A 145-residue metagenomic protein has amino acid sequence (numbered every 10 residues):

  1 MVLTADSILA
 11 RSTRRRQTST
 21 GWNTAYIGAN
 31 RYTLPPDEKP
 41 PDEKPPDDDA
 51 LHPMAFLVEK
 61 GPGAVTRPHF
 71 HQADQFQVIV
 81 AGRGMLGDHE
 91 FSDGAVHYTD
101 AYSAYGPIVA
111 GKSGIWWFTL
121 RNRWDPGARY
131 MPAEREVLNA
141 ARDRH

Functional and structural regions predicted by a protein language model:
M1-A50, A128-H145: A short, N-terminal "cap"/entry segment at the start of jelly-roll beta-barrel domains of the cupin/DSBH fold
D48-D49, G63-F76, V109-S113: Short, low-complexity cationic-aromatic patches
A50-P62: Short, flexible domain-boundary/linker segments around small modular repeats
F56, V65-T66, G82-L86, V96: Short beta-strand segments in beta-sandwich/barrel cores
G61, H71-H89, D93: Glycine- and acidic-residue-biased ligand/ion/polar-headgroup-sensing regions
G61-G63, V80-A81, T99-Y105: Short acidic (Asp/Glu) patches
E90-D93, A101-M131: Ligand-binding loop in jelly-roll beta-barrel domains
V96-G106, V137-R142: Short amphipathic alpha-helical linker/capping segments at the junctions of internal repeats and modular domains
